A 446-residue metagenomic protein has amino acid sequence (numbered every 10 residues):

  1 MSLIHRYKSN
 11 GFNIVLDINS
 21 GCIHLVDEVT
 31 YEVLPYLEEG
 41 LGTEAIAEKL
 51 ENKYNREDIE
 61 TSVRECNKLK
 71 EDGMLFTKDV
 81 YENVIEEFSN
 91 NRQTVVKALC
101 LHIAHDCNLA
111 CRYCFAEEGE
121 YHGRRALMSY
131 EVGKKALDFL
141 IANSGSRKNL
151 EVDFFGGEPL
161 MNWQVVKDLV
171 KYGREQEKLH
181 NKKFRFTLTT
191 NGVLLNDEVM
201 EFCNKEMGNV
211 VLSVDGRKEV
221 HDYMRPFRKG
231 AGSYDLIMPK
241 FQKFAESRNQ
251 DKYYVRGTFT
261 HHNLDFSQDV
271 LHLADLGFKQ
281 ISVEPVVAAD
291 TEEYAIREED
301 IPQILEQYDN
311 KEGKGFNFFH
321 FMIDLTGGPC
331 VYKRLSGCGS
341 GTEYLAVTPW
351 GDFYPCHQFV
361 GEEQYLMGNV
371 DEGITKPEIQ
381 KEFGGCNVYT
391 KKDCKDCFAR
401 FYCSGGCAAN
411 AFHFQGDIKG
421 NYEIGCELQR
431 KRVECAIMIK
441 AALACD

Functional and structural regions predicted by a protein language model:
M1-L37: Acidic, low-complexity/disordered tracts enriched in E/D and polar residues
P35-A45: Short capping segments at the starts of secondary-structure elements
K53-Y54, E60-D72, F76-D79, N83-E201 (+1 more regions): Conserved alpha-helical substructure of the radical SAM core
L137-F155, F383-G385, N421-D446: Short Fe-S-cluster ligation motifs
M200-K218, F278-V287: Non-cysteine beta-strand/loop elements that form the S-adenosyl-L-methionine
E219-M238, Q242, E246-Y344, L366: Radical SAM enzyme [4Fe-4S]-AdoMet core and its adjacent flexible, acidic and glycine-rich loops/tails across
D300-P329, H357-S404: C-terminal accessory region of radical SAM enzymes
G384-C435: Cysteine-cluster motifs in flexible loop/terminal segments that predominantly coordinate metals
